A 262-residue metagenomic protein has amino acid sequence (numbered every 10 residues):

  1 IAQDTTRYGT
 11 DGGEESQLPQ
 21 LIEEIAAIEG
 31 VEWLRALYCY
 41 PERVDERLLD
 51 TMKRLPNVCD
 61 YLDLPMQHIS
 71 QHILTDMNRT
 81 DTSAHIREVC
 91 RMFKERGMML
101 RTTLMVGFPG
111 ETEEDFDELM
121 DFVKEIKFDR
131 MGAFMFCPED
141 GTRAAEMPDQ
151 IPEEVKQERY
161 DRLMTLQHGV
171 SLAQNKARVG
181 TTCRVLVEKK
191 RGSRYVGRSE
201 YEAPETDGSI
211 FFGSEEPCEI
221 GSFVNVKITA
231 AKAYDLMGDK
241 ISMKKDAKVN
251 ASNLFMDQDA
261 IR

Functional and structural regions predicted by a protein language model:
I1-E114: Conserved SAM/AdoMet-binding glycine-rich loop
A2-D4, P65-H68, M135-D140, S199-Y201: Short, small-residue-rich loop/turn micro-motifs
Y8-G30, D76, P138-G169: Radical SAM enzyme [4Fe-4S]-AdoMet core and its adjacent flexible, acidic and glycine-rich loops/tails across
A36, L64, T103, V123 (+4 more regions): Conserved, mostly hydrophobic/aromatic
D60, L100, E139-A145, G238: Conserved loop-to-beta-strand segment in the C-terminal subdomain of adenylate-forming
E111, V123-F128: Contiguous mid-protein beta-loop-alpha structural module that forms a pocket-lining wall or clamp of enzyme active
M135, E146-R262: Terminal RNA-binding accessory module
